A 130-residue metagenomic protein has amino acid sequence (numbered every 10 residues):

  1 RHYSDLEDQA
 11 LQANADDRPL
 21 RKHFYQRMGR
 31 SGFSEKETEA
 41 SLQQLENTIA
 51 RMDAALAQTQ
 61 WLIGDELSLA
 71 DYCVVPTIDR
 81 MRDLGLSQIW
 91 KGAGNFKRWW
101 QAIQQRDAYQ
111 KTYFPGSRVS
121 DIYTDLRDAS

Functional and structural regions predicted by a protein language model:
R1-Q101: GST-like fold's C-terminal all-alpha helical module
W90-S130: Long, positively charged, glycine-interspersed low-complexity recognition regions
